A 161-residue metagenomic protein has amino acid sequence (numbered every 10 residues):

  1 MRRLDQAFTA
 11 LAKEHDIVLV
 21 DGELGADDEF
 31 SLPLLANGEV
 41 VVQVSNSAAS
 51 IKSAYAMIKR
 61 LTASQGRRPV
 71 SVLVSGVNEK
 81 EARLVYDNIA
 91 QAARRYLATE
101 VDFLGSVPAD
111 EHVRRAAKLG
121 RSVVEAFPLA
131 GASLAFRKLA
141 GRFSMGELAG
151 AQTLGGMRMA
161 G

Functional and structural regions predicted by a protein language model:
R2-K13, I17-G105: Conserved catalytic-core segment of NTP-binding enzymes
A63, R94, A98, H112 (+1 more regions): Non-catalytic alpha-helical coupling and interface elements of nucleotide-dependent molecular machines and regulators
N88-A90, A109, K138: Phosphate-binding and hydrolysis-coupling loops of NTP-dependent motor/remodeling domains
R95-V124, F136: Beta-strand-loop-alpha "switch" segments that mediate conformational coupling across diverse proteins
K118-G161: NTP-binding/hydrolysis catalytic cores, primarily Walker-type P-loop NTPases
